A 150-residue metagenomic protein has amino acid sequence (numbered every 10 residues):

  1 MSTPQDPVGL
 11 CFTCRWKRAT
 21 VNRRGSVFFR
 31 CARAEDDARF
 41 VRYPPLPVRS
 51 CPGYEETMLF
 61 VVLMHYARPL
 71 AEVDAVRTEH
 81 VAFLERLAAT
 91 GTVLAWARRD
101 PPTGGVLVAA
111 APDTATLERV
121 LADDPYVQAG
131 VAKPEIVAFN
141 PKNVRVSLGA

Functional and structural regions predicted by a protein language model:
M1-T57: Cysteine-centered metal-binding/redox modules
M58-A150: Conserved, structured core segments of small domains
